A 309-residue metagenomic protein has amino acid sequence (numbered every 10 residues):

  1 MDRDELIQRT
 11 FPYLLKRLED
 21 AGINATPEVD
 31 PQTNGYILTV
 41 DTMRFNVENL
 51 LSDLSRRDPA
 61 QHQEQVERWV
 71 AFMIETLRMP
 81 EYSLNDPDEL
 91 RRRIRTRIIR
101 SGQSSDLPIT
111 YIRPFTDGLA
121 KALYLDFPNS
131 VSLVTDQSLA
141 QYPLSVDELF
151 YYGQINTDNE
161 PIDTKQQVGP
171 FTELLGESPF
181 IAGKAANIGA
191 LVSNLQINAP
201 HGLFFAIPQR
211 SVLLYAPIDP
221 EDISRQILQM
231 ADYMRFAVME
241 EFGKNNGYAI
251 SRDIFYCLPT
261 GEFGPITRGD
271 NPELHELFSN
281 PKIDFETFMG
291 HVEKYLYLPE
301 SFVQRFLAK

Functional and structural regions predicted by a protein language model:
M1-D30, G35: N-terminal alpha-helical "arm" segments
R3, F11, R44-E48, F285: Short amphipathic alpha-helical segments that mediate assembly, nucleic-acid/protein binding, or membrane association
R9, Y13, R17, D53 (+3 more regions): Charge-rich, solvent-exposed alpha-helical interaction surfaces
A21, P27-I181: Charged, alpha-helical interface segments at or near domain boundaries
E28-G35, I207-S211, A249: Short Gly/Ser/Thr- and Asp/Glu-enriched loop/turn motifs at secondary-structure junctions
F45-R56, A186, D222-A237: Helical (often loop-to-helix) elements that flank the catalytic cores of nucleotide-handling enzymes
S138-L228, F242-G243: Long, positively charged binding patches that form subdomain-scale interaction surfaces for polyanionic ligands
Q209-K309: C-terminal structured domains
